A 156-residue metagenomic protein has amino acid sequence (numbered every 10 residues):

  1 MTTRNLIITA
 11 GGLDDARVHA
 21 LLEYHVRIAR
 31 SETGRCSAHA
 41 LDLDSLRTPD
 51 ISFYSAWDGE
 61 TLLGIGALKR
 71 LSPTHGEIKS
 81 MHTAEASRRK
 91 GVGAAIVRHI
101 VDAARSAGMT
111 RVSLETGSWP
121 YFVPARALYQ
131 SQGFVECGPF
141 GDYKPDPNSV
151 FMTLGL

Functional and structural regions predicted by a protein language model:
T3-H75, K79, A84, V97-R98 (+3 more regions): Acetyl-CoA-dependent GNAT
L22, I78, V112-L114, F122 (+1 more regions): Generic structural signal for conserved hydrophobic packing positions in ordered secondary structure
I51, P147-F151: Short hydrophobic/aromatic beta-strand or adjacent loop that forms the aromatic wall/cage of a ligand/substrate-binding
T74, K90, A107-T110: Short coil/turn segments at alpha/beta junctions that flank glycine-rich nucleotide-binding fingerprints
T83, R89-D102, A127-S131: Conserved acetyl-CoA-binding loop-helix of GNAT-fold acetyltransferases
V97, A104-G117: Conserved GNAT acetyl-CoA-binding A-motif
L114-A125, Y143-P147: Conserved beta-strand-loop-alpha-helix junction that forms the acyl-donor binding cleft
F134: Glycine-rich phosphate-binding loops of nucleotide-dependent enzymes
